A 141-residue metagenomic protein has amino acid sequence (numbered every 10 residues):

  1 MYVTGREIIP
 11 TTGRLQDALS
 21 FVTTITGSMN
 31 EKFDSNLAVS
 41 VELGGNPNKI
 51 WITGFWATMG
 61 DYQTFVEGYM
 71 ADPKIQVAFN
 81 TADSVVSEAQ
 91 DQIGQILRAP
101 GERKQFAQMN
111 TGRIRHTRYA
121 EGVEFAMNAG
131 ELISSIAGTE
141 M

Functional and structural regions predicted by a protein language model:
M1-M141: Short S/T/G/P-rich N-terminal loop/turn motif that feeds into the first structured element of a domain
